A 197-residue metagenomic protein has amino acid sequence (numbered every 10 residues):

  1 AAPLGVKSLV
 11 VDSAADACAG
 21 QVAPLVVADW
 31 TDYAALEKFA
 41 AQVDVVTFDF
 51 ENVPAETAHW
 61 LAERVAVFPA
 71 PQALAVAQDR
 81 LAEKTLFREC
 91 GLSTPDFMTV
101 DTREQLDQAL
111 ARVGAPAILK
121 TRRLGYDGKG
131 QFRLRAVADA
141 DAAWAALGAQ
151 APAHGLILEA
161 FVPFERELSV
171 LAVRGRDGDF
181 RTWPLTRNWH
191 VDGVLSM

Functional and structural regions predicted by a protein language model:
A1-T85, E89, E104: ATP-binding N-terminal substructure of ATP-dependent carboxylate-amine bond-forming enzymes
V76-S169, V173-M197: Active-site nucleotide/adenylate-binding loops and adjacent lid/helix of ATP-dependent enzymes
